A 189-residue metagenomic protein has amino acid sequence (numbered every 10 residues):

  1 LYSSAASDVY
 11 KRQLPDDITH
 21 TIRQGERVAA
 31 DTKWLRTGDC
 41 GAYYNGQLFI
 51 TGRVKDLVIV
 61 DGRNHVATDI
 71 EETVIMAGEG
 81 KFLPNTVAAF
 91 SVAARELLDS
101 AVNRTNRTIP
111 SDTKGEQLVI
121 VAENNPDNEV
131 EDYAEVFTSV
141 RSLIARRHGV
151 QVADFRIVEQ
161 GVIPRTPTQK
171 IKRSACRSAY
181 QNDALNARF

Functional and structural regions predicted by a protein language model:
L1-Y10: Single conserved hydrophobic/aromatic residue that forms the stacking wall/gate of nucleotide- or nucleobase-binding
S3, T37, T166-T168: Ser/Thr-centric signal marking residues that sit in or immediately flank functional binding/regulatory motifs
A5, D69, A175: Ca2+-coordinating acidic residues in Ca2+-binding motifs
K11-Q13, T21-G25, A30-H148: AMP-binding/adenylate-forming catalytic core of the ANL superfamily
L14-D17, V136, K170-R173: Short secondary-structure boundary/capping segments
F90, V119-I120, R141-F189: Conserved C-terminal "lid"/linker of ANL adenylate-forming enzymes
